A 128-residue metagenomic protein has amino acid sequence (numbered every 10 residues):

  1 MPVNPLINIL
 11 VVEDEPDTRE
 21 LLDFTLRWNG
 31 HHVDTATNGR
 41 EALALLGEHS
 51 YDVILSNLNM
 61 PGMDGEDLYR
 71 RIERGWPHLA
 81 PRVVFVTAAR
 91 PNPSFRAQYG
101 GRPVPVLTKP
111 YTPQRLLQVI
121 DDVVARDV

Functional and structural regions predicted by a protein language model:
M1-N8, G101, T112-V128: Non-catalytic signal-transmission and effector/linker regions of two-component phosphorelay proteins
E13: Conserved acidic carboxylate
P16-D34, V104: Two-component/phosphorelay signaling modules centered on CheY-like receiver
T35-V53: Acidic, metal-coordinating helix/loop segments flanking the phosphotransfer/catalytic sites of two-component signaling
N38-E41, D64-R70: Acidic catalytic/metal-coordinating carboxylates
N57: Active-site residues of response regulator receiver
M60: Receiver (REC) domain active-site loop signature in two-component systems and cognate sites in sensor histidine kinases
V84-T87: Hydrophobic/aromatic residues positioned on beta-strands within the core alpha/beta folds
